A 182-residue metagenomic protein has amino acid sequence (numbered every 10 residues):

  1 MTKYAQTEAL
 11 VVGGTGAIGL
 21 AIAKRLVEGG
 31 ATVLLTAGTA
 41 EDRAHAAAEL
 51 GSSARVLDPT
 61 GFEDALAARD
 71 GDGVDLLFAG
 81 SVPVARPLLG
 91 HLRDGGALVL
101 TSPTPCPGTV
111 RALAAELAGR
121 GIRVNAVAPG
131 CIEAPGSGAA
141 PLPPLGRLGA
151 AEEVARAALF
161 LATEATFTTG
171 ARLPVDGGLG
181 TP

Functional and structural regions predicted by a protein language model:
E8, T15-G16: Conserved glycine-rich cofactor-binding loop
G19-L20: N-terminal Rossmann-fold NAD(P) dinucleotide-binding loop
A31-H45: Conserved glycine-rich Rossmann-like NAD(P)H-binding loop of the short-chain dehydrogenase/reductase
A48-F62: Rossmann-fold cofactor-recognition segment
D72, R147-V175, G180: C-terminal substrate-recognition "lid" of short-chain dehydrogenase/reductases
G90, A115-E116: Alpha-helical segment proximal to the catalytic Tyr-Lys
A118, R123, T168-G170: Short, small/polar-rich loop/turn modules that mediate ligand/substrate recognition or access, typified
R123-E133, A162, P174-D176: Conserved SDR Rossmann-fold cofactor-binding beta-strand/turn motif
